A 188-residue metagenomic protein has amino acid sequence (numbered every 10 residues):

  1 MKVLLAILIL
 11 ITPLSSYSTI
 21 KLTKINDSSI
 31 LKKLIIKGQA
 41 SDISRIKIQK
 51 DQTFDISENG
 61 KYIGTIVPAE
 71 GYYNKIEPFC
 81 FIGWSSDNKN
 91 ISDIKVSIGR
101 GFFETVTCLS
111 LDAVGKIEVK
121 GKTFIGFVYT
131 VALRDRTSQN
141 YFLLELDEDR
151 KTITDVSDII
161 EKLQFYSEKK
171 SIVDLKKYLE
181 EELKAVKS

Functional and structural regions predicted by a protein language model:
M1-L5: Positively charged n-region of N-terminal signal peptides that target proteins for export
I11-P13: N-terminal signal peptide c-region/cleavage motif recognized by signal peptidases
S18-S188: Exposed acidic/polar residues on beta-strands and adjacent loops within beta-sheet cores, strongest in beta-propeller
